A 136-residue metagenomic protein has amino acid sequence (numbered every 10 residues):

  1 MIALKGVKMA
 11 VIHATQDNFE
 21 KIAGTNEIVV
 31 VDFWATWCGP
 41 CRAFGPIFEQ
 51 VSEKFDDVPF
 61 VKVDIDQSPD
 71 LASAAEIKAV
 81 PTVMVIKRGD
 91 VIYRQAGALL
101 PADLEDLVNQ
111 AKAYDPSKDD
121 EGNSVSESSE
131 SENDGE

Functional and structural regions predicted by a protein language model:
M1-K8: Short, Lys/Arg-enriched N-terminal segments with co-localized hydrophobic residues within the first ~10-30 amino acids
V11-I28, P69: A short beta-strand-turn-helix
N26-V30, A43-V63, P69: Conserved helix-turn-beta segment immediately C-terminal to the redox Cys motif in thioredoxin-like folds
E27, W34-W37, A79: Short pre-active-site segment immediately N-terminal to redox-active cysteine/selenocysteine motifs in thiol-based
C38-C41, V83: The canonical Cys-X-X-Cys-His
P69, A75-I86: Structural micro-motif
K87-S117: Non-catalytic, surface beta->alpha helical segment in thiol-disulfide oxidoreductase systems
K118-E136: Short acidic DE-rich linear segments
